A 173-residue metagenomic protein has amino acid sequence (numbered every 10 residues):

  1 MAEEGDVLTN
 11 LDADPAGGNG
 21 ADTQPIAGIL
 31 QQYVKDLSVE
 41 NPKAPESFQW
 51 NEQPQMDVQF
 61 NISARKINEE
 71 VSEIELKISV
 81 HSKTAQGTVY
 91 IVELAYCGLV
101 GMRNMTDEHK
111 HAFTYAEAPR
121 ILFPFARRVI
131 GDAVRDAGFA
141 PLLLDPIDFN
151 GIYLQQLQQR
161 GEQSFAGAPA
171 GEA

Functional and structural regions predicted by a protein language model:
A2-I121, F125-A173: N-terminal intrinsically disordered, cationic/polar leader segments that include organellar targeting peptides
